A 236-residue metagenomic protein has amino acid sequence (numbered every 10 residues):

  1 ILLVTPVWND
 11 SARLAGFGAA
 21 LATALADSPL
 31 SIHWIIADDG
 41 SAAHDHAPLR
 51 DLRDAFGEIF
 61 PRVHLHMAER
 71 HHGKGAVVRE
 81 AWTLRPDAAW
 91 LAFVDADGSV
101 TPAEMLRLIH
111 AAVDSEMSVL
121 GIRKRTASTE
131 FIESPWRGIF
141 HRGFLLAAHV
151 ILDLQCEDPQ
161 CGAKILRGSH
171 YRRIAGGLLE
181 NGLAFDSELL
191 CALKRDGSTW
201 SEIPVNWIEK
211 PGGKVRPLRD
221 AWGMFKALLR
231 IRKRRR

Functional and structural regions predicted by a protein language model:
I1, D153, G177-R236: Hydrophobic helical membrane-anchoring modules
I1-T5, L21, I32-A37, F225: Hydrophobic targeting segments
D10-L25: Short, well-formed alpha-helical segments that are part of the catalytic scaffolds of diverse glycosyltransferases
D10-R13, S41, K74: Donor nucleotide-sugar binding loop of glycosyltransferases
L30-G40, H66-A68: Short beta-strand/loop segment that forms part of the nucleotide-sugar
D38-L49, G98: A conserved acidic beta->alpha catalytic loop
A68-R85, W90, P102-L183, K210-V215 (+1 more regions): Acceptor/aglycone-binding surface of glycosyltransferases and processive sugar-polymer synthases
